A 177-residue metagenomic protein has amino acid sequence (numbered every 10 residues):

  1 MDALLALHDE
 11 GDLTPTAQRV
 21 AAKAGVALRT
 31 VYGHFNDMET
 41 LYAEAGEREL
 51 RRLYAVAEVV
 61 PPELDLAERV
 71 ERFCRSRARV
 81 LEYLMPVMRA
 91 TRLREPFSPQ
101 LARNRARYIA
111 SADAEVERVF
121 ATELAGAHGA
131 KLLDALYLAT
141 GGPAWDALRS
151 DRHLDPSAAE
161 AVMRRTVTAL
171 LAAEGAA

Functional and structural regions predicted by a protein language model:
M1-H8, R77: Short hydrophobic clusters on alpha-helical segments that form packing/core surfaces in small helical domains
A6-P15, A22, A43-F73: Amphipathic alpha-helical linker/stalk segments
Q18-K23, V31: Append "Primarily bacterial transcriptional regulators
A27, D155: Helix-turn-helix DNA-binding motif, specifically the short coil turn and the N-cap/start of the second
R29-N36: Base-recognition residues in the alpha-helical recognition helix of bacterial helix-turn-helix
D37-Y42: Short amphipathic alpha-helical segment with a characteristic S/N-K-E followed by hydrophobic residues
R72, R79-R89, P99-D134, A161-A172: Amphipathic alpha-helical packing segments from all-alpha helical-bundle domains
R118, L133-L154, A169-A177: Amphipathic C-terminal alpha-helical segment
